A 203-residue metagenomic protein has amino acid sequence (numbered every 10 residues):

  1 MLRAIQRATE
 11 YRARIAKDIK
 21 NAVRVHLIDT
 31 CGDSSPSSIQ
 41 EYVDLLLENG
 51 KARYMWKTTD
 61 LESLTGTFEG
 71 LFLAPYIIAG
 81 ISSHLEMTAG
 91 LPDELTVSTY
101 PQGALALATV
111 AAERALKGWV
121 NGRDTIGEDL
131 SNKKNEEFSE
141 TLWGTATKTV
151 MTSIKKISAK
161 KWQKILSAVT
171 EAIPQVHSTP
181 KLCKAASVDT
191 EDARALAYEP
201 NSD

Functional and structural regions predicted by a protein language model:
M1-Y54: Helix-rich alpha-solenoid scaffolding regions
K57-D203: Long, contiguous, well-structured interaction cores
